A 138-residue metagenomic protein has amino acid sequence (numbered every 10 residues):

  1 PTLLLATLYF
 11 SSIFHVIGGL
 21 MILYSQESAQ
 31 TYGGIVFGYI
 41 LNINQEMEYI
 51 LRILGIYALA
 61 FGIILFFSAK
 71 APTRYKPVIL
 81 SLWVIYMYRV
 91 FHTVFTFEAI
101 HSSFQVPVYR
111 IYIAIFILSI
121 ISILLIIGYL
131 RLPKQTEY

Functional and structural regions predicted by a protein language model:
P1-S12, N44-L51, P72-I79, F104-Y112: Membrane-water interface of alpha-helical transmembrane segments
L5-Y24, V84, I117-I120: Alpha-helical transmembrane segments of multi-pass integral membrane proteins
S11-I50, G55: Hydrophobic transmembrane helix segments
I17, Q45-F67, V84-Y88: Core segments of alpha-helical transmembrane spans in multipass integral membrane proteins
I22, I64-A69, T93-F97, L125-Y129: Structural signal for membrane-spanning alpha-helices in multi-pass inner-membrane proteins, emphasizing helix cores
V78-T96, I115-I121: Hydrophobic alpha-helical membrane segments
F91-I111, G128-R131: Membrane-helix boundary connector in multi-pass membrane proteins
F116-Y138: Membrane-water interface at the C-terminal end of transmembrane alpha helices
